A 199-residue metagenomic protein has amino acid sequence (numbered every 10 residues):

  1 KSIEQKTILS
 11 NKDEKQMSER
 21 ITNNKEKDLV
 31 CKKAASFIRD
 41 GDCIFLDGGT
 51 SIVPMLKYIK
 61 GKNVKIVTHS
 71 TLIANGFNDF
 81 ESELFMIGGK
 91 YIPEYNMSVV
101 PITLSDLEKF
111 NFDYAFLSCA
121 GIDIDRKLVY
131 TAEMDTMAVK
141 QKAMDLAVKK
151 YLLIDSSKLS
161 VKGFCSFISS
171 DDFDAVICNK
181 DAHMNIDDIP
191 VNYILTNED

Functional and structural regions predicted by a protein language model:
K1-F45, L56, G61, F77-S82: HTH-adjacent hinge/linker in prokaryotic transcriptional regulators
Q16, C31, T71, E108-K109: Intrinsically disordered, low-complexity segments enriched in polar/charged residues with Gly/Pro, especially when
I21-K25, L29, T68, S98 (+2 more regions): Residues at secondary-structure transition points
L46-D47, T68, C178: Short beta-strand scaffold positions
D47-G48, D155: Short His-Asn-centered micro-motif
T50-I52: Gly/Ser/Thr-rich loops at beta-strand to alpha-helix junctions that form or flank small-molecule/cofactor-binding
K62-V67: Short, compositionally biased
L72-D199: Conserved phosphate- and dinucleotide-binding cores of soluble alpha/beta proteins, encompassing both enzyme active
